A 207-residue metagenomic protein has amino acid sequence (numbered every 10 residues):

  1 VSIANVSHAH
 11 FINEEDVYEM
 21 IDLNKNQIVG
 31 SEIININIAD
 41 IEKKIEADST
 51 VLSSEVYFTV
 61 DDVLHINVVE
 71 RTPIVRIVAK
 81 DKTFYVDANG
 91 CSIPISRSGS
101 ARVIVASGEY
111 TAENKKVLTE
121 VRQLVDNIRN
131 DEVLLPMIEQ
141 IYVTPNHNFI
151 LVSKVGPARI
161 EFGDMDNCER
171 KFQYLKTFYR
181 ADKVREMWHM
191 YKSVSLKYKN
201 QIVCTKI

Functional and structural regions predicted by a protein language model:
S2-N5, I66-T72, R97, S107-Y110 (+4 more regions): Flexible glycine-/small-residue-rich
N5-S49, R97-Q123, G163, Q173 (+1 more regions): Periplasmic/extracytosolic POTRA-like scaffold domains at the N-termini of outer-membrane and outer-envelope
I12, I36, T59-V63, K80-D81 (+8 more regions): Extracytoplasmic
A47-D62, V133: Short, well-structured beta-strand/strand-turn elements
L52-S53, V63, T72-V75, I93-P94 (+5 more regions): Short beta-strands and strand-coil junctions in structured, solvent-facing domains, enriched
I66-P145: Extracytoplasmic segments of membrane-associated envelope/inner-membrane machinery
F162-I207: Extracytoplasmic/luminal low-complexity segments enriched in Pro/Gly and acidic/polar residues that act as flexible
